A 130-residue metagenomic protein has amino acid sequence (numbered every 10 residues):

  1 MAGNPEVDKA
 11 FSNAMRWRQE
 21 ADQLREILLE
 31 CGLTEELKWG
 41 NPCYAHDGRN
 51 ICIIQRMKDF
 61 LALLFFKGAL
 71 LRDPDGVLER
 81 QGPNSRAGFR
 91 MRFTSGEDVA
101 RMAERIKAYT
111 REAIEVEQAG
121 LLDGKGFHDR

Functional and structural regions predicted by a protein language model:
M1-R130: Charge-dense, helix-prone N-terminal extensions
